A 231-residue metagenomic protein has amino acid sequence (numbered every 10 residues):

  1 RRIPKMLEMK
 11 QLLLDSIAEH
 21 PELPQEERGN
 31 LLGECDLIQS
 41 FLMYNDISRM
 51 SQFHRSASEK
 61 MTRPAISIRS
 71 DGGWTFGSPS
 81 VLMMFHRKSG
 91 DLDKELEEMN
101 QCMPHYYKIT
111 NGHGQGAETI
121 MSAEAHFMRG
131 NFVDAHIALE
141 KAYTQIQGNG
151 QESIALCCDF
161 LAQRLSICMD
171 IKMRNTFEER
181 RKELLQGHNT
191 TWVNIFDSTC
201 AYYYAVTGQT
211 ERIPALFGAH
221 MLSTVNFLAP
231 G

Functional and structural regions predicted by a protein language model:
R1-C158: Internal alpha-solenoid helical repeat scaffolds
L7-D15, G29, A123, F127-G231: Helix-coil-helix junctions within alpha-helical repeat/solenoid scaffolds
